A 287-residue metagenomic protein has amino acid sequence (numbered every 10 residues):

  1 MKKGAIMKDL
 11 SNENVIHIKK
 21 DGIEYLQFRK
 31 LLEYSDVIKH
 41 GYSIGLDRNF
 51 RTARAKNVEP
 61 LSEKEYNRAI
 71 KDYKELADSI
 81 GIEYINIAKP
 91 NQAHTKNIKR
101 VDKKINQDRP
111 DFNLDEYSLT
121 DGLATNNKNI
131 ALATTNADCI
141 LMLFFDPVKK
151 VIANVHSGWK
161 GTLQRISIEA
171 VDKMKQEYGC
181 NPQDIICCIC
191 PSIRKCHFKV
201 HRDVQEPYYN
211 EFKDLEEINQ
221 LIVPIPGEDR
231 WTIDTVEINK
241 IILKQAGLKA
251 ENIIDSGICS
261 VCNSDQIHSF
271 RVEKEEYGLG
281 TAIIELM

Functional and structural regions predicted by a protein language model:
K2-M287: Active-site microenvironment for binding and transforming phosphate-containing groups
